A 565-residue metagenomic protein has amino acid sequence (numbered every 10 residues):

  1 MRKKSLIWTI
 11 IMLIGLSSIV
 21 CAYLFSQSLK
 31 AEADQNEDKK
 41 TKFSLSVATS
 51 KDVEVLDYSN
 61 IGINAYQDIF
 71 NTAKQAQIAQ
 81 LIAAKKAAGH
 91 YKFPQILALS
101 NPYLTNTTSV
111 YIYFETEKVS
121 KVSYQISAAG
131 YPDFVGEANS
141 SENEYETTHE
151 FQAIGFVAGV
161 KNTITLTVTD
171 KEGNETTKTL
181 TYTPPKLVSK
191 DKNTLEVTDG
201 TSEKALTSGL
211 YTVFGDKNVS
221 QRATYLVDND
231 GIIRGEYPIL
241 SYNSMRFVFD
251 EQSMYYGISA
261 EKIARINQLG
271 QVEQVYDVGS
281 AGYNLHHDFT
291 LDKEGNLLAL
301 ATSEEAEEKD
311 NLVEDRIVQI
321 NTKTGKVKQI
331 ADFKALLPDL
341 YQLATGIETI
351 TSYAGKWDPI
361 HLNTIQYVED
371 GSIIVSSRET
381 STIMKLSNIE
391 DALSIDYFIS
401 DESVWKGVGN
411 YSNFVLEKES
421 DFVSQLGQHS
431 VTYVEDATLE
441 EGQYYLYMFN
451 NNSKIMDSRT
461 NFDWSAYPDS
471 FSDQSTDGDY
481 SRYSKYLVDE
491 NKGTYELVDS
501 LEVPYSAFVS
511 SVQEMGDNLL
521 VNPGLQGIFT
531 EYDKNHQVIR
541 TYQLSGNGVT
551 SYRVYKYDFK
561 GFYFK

Functional and structural regions predicted by a protein language model:
K4-Q27: Sec-dependent N-terminal signal peptides of Gram-positive bacterial secreted proteins and lipoproteins
Q27-S44: Ser/Thr/Pro/Gly-rich low-complexity linker/stalk segments immediately outside membranes or between
A48-H90, P94-I126, T148-E150, I154-K565: Histidine-/acidic-rich catalytic cores in large beta-rich domains
A129-E144: Solvent-exposed serine/threonine-rich low-complexity stretches and specific carbohydrate-binding patches
